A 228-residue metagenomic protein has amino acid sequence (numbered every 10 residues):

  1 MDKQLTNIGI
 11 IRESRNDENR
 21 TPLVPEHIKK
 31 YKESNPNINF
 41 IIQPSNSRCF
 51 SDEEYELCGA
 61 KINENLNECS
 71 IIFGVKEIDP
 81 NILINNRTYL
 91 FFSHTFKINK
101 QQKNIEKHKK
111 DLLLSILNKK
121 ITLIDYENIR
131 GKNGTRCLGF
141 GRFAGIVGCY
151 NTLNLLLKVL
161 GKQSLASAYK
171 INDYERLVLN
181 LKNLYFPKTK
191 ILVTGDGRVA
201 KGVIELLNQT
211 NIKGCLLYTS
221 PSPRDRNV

Functional and structural regions predicted by a protein language model:
D2-S115, K119: An N-terminal-biased, well-structured beta-alpha scaffold segment characteristic of Rossmann-like dinucleotide-binding
G9-R12, Y169, D173-N208: Glycine-rich adenosine-cofactor-binding loop
S14, N46-R48, R130, G197-R198 (+1 more regions): Glycine-rich beta-alpha junction loops
T21, R142, V193: Active-site-adjacent beta-strand anchor residues
P25-K32, L113, L117, C149-L153 (+3 more regions): Predominant activation on well-ordered alpha-helical scaffold segments within soluble catalytic domains
I84-T189: Glycine/serine-rich phosphate-binding loop and adjoining beta1-alpha1 elements at the start of nucleotide-handling
T210-K213: Conserved S-adenosyl-L-methionine
Y218-V228: Single conserved hydrophobic/aromatic residue that forms the stacking wall/gate of nucleotide- or nucleobase-binding
